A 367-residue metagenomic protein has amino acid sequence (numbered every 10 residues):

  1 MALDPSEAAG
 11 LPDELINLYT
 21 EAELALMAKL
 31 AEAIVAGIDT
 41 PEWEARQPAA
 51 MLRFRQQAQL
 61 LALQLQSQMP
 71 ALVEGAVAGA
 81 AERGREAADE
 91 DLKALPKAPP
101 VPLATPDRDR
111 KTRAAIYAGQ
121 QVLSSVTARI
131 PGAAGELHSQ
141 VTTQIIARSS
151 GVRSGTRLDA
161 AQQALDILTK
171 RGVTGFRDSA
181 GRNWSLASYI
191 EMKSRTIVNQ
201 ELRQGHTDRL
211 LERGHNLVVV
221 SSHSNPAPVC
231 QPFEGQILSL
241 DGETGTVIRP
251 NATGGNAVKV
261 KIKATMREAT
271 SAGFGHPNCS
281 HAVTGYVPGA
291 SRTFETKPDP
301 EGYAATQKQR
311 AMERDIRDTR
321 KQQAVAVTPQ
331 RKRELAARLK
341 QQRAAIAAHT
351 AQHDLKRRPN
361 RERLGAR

Functional and structural regions predicted by a protein language model:
M1-T169, G289, P298-R367: N-terminal leader/targeting and assembly helices and adjacent pre-domain segments
A87, V122, G135, S154 (+4 more regions): Polar low-complexity intrinsically disordered regions enriched in Ser/Thr and small residues
D159, Q163-G175, Y189-M192, L211: Long, charged/polar-rich coiled-coil alpha-helical scaffolds that serve as structural arms in large macromolecular
G175-G181: Short, charged/polar, low-complexity loop and linker segments that flank or interrupt alpha-helical bundles
F176, H206, P298-P300: Hydrophobic alpha-helical segments, principally membrane-spanning helices and signal/leader peptides
W184-P288, R292, T296: Acidic, glycine-rich two-metal-ion catalytic cores of nucleic acid-processing enzymes
